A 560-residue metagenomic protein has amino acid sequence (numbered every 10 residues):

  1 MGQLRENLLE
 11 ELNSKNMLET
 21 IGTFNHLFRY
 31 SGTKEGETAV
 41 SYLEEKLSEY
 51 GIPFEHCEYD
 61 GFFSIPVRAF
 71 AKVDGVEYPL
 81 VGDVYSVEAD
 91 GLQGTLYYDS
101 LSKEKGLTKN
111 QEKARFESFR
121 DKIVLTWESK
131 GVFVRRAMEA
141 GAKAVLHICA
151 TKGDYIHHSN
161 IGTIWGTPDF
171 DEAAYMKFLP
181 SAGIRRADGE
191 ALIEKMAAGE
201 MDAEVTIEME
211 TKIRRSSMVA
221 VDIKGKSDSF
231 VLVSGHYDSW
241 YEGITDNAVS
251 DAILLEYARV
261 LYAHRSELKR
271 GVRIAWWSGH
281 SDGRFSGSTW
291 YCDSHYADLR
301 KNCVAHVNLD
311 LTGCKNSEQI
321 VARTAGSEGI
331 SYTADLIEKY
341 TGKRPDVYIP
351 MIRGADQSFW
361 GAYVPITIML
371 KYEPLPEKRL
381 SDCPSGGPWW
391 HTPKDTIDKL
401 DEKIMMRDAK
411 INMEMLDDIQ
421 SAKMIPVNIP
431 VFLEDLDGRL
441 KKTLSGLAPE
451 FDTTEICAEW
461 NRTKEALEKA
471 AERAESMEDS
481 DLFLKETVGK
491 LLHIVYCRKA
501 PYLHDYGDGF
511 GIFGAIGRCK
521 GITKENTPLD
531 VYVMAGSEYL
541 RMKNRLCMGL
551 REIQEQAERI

Functional and structural regions predicted by a protein language model:
G2-Q3, N7-K15, E19-R120: Noncatalytic luminal/extracellular "stalk/propeptide" segments of secretory-pathway proteins
L4-E11, N25-K34, I123-E128, F133 (+6 more regions): Second-shell loop/turn segments in exported
L12-E35, K46-F54, K105-K109, E117 (+4 more regions): Catalytic-core environment of secreted peptidases
P79, D83-N110, T167-T245, L255-G271: Soluble metallo-hydrolase cores and metallopeptidase-like ectodomains found primarily in the secretory/periplasmic
V81-A174, F178-P180, P345: Extracellular/luminal Protease-associated
S239-S327: Acidic/histidine-rich catalytic neighborhood of metal-dependent amide-processing enzymes
K315-E434, C497-A500, D508-G509: Active-site-adjacent substrate-binding region of metalloamidase/peptidase-like peptide-processing proteins
K410-I560: C-terminal non-catalytic alpha-helical accessory regions
